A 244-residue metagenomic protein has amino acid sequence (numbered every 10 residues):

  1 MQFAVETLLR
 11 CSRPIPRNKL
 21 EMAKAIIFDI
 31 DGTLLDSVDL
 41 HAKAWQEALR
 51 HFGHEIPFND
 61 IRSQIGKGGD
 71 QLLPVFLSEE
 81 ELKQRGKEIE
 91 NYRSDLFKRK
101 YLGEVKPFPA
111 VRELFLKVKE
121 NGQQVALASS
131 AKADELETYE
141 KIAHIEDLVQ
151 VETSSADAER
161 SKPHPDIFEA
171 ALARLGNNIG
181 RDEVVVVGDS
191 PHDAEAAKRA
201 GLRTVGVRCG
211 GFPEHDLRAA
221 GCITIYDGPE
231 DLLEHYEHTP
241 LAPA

Functional and structural regions predicted by a protein language model:
Q2-F28, A242-A244: Non-catalytic pre-domain segments flanking phosphatase-related domains
E21-E113, K117-Q123, D134, E146: N-terminal helical cap/lid subdomain that shapes the substrate entry/recognition surface in HAD-like hydrolases
E55, K83, I145-Q150, N178-R181 (+1 more regions): Conserved H-loop
L72, A110, E135-T138, A170 (+3 more regions): Phosphate- and divalent-cation-binding pockets in alpha/beta enzyme and binding domains that engage nucleotide-derived
Q150-K162: Histidine/lysine/aspartate-rich catalytic loop segments that bind and position anionic ligands
K162-A194: Conserved Lys-Pro-Asp/Glu-containing loop-to-beta segment of HAD-superfamily phosphomonoesterases, centered on
V186-Y226: Acidic, Mg2+-coordinating phosphoryl-transfer loop and its flanking beta/alpha structural elements, shared across
